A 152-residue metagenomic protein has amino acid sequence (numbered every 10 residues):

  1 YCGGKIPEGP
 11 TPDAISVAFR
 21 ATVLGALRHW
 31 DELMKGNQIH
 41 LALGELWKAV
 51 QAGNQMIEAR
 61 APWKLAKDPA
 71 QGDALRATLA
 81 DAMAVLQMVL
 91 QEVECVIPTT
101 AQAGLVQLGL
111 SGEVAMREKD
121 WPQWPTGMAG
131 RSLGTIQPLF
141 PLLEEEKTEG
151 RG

Functional and structural regions predicted by a protein language model:
Y1-W30, V50, N54-Q71: Conserved, charged catalytic cores of large soluble enzymes
E32, N37-Q38, W47-G152: Basic, alpha-helical terminal appendages of large translation-related enzymes
